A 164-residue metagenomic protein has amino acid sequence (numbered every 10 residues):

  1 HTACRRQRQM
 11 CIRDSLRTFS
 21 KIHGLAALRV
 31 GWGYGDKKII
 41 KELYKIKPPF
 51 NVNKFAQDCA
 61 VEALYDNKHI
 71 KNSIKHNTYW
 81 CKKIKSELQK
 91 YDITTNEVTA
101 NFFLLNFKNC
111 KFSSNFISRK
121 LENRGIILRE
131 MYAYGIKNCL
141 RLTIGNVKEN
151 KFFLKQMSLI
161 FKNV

Functional and structural regions predicted by a protein language model:
H1-I12: Single conserved hydrophobic/aromatic residue that forms the stacking wall/gate of nucleotide- or nucleobase-binding
Q9, W32-Y34, S114, V147-K148: Short, hinge-like loop/turn segments at secondary-structure boundaries
D14-Q89, I93-N96: PLP-dependent aminotransferase class I/II
A27, T99, G135-N138: Short acidic/glycine-enriched loop/turn segments that link adjacent beta-strands
D36, Y65, K108-N109, G145: Residue-level recognition of strand-loop junctions within catalytic nucleotide-signaling folds
E62, K83, E87-Y91, F116-I126 (+1 more regions): Generic non-transmembrane alpha-helical segments
T78, K90-R124, L140, I144: Conserved PLP-binding catalytic core of the aspartate aminotransferase-like
N123-R124, R129, A133-V164: PLP-dependent enzyme catalytic core of the Aspartate aminotransferase-like
